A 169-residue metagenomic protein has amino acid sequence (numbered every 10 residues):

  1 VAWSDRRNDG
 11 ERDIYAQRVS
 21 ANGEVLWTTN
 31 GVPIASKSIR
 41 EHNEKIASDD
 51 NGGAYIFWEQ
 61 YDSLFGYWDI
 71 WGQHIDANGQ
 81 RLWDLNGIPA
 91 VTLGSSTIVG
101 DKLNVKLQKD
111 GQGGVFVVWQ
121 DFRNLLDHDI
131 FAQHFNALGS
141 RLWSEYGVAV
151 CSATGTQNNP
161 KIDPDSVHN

Functional and structural regions predicted by a protein language model:
V1-N169: Extracellular, repeat-based ectodomains that mediate carbohydrate processing or recognition
